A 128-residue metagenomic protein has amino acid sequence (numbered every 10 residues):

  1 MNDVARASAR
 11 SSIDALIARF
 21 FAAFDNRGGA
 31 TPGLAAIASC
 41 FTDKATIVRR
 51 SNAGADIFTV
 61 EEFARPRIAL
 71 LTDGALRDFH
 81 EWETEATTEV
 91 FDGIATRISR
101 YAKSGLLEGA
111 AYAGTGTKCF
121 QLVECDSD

Functional and structural regions predicted by a protein language model:
M1-D43: Short, low-complexity N-terminal intrinsically disordered segments enriched in polar/charged residues
A22-A23, I98-G105: Generic short beta-strand segments
P32-G93: A solvent-exposed, acidic/Ser-Thr-rich amphipathic alpha-helical stretch
V48-R50, S104-L106, V123-E124: A generic structural motif
D73-L76, K103-A113: Short, cysteine-centered beta-strand-loop-beta hairpins and adjacent loop/turn segments enriched in charged/polar
W82-T88, Y101-K103, T117-V123: Hydrophobic/aromatic beta-strand elements that line small-molecule binding cavities or substrate pockets in beta-rich
D92-I94, D126-S127: Residue-level signal for tight coil/turn positions that link beta-strands
E108, A113-D128: Short beta-strand edge/turn micro-motifs at domain boundaries
